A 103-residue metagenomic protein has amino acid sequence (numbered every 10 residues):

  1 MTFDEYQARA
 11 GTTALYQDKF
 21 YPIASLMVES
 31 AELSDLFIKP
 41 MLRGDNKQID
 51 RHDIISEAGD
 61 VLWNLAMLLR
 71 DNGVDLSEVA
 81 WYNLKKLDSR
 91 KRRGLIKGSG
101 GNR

Functional and structural regions predicted by a protein language model:
M1-A58, L62-R103: Flexible "arm" and connector segments at domain edges
